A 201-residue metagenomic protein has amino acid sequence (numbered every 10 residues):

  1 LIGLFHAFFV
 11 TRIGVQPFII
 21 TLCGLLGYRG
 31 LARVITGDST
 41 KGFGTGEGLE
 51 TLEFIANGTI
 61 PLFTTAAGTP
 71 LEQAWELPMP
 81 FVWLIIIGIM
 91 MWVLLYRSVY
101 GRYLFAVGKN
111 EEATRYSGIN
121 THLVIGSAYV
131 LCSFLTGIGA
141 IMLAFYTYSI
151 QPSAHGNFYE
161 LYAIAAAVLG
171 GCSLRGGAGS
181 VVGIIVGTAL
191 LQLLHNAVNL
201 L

Functional and structural regions predicted by a protein language model:
L1-L25, V186-L190: Alpha-helical transmembrane segments within multi-pass membrane transporters and channels
G3, T136, T147, Q151-L201: Transmembrane alpha-helical segments in multi-pass inner-membrane proteins
L4-R12, V34-I35, V93, R97 (+4 more regions): Membrane-interface helix caps of multi-pass small-molecule transporters
F9-V15, R97, L174-V182: Membrane-helix interface "capping/anchor" motifs
F18-S98, V124-G126, T147-H155, L200: Transmembrane helix-bundle core of multi-pass membrane transporters and related energy-transducing complexes
I19, N120-A144: Transmembrane alpha-helices
R29-A32, W83-L94, Y129-A140, A167-G171 (+1 more regions): Hydrophobic core segments of alpha-helical transmembrane domains in multi-pass membrane transport and ion-translocation
I89-V130: Membrane-helix/interface signature in polytopic inner-membrane proteins
